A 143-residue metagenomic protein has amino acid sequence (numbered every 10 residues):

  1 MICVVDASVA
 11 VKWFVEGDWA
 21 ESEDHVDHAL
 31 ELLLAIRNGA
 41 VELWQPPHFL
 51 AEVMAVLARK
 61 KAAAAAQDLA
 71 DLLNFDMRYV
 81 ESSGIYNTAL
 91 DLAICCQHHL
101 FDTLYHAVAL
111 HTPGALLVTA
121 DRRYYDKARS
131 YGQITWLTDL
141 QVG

Functional and structural regions predicted by a protein language model:
M1-Q45, A58-Q67, Y131, V142-G143: Short, well-structured N-terminal submotif of metal-dependent ribonuclease cores
I2, L50, R78-Y79, H106-G143: Acidic, PIN/NYN-like endoribonuclease modules and their adjacent C-terminal/linker elements
V5, W44-Q45, L100-T103, T119: Short beta-strand scaffold positions
S8, P47, S83, D121-R122: Alpha-helix N-cap/helix-start capping motif
V11, L50-E52: Short, catalytically relevant binding-site loops at active-site mouths
Q45-F49, I85, Y105: Short, conserved alpha-helical segments within structured domains
V53-L57: Helix-loop "lid/cap" segments that line or gate small-molecule binding pockets
Q67-C96: Acidic catalytic patch
